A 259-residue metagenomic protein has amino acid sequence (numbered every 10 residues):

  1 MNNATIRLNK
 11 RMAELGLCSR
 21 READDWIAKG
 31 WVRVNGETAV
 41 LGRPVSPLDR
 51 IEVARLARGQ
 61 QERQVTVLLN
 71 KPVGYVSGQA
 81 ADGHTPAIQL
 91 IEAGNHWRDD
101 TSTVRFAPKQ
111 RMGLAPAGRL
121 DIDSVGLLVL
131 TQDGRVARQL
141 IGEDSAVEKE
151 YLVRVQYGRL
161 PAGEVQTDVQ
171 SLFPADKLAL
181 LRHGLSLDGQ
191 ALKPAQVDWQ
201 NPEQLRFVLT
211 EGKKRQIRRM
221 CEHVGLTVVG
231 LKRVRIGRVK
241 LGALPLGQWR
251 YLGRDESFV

Functional and structural regions predicted by a protein language model:
N2-V259: Basic, flexible Lys/Arg- and Gly-enriched helix-loop patches that mediate nucleic-acid binding at interfaces with rRNA
